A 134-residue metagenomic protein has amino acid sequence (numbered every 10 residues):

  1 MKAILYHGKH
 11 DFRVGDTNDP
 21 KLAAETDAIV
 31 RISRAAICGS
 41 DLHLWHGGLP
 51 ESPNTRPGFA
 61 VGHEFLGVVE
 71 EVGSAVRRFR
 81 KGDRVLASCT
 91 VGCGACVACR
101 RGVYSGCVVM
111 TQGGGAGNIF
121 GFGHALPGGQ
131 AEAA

Functional and structural regions predicted by a protein language model:
G8, S33-R34, W45: A secondary-structure boundary/capping signal
D11-N18: Short glycine/threonine/proline-enriched tight-turn/helix- or strand-capping micro-motif at secondary-structure
P20-A35, L49-R100, S105, P127: Glycine-rich beta-strand-centered segment in the early N-terminal region that forms part of a ligand/cofactor-binding
S40-H46: Cytochrome P450 core scaffold surrounding the K-helix E-X-X-R motif and the conserved "meander" helix-loop region
L42, E51, R100-N118, F122: Iron-sulfur (Fe-S) cluster-binding segments and ferredoxin-like electron-carrier domains, especially [2Fe-2S]
A125-A134: A structural motif shared across PLP-dependent enzymes of the aminotransferase-like
